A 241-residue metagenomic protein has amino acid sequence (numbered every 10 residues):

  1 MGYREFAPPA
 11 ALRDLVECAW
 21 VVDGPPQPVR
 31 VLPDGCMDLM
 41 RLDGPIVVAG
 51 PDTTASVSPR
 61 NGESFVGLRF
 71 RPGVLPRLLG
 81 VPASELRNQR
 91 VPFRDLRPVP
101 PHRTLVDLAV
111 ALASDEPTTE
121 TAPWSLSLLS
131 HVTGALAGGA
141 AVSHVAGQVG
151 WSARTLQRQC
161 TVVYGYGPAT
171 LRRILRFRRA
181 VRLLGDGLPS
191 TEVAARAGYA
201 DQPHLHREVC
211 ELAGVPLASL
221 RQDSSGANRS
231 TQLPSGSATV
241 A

Functional and structural regions predicted by a protein language model:
M1-A153, Y166-P168, R182-G185, P189-P203 (+1 more regions): Alpha-helical bundle regulatory/interaction domains
L156: Nucleotide/phosphate-binding loop and acidic/charged catalytic motifs in nucleotide-binding or -utilizing enzymes
C160, R172, E208-C210, R221: DNA major-groove recognition helix of helix-turn-helix
T161, R179-L183: Enrichment for repetitive, rod-forming helical segments
V162-Y166, E208-P216: A secondary-structure capping/hinge motif
